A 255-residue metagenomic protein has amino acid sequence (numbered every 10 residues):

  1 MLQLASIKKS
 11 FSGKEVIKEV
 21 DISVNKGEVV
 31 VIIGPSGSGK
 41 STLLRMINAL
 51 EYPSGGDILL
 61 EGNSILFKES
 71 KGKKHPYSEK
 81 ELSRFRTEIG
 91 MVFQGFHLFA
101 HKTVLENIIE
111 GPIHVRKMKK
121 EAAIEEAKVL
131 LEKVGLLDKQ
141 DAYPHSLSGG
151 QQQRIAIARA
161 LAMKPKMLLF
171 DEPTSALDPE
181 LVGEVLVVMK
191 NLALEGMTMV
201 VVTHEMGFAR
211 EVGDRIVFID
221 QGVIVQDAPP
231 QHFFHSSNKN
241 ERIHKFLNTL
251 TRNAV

Functional and structural regions predicted by a protein language model:
G56-S70: Conserved ABC transporter NBD signature motif
Y143-L147, Q151: Conserved ABC ATPase signature
A162-K166: A short, proline-enriched helix->beta-strand linker immediately N-terminal to the Walker B motif in ABC-type P-loop
L168-D171: Catalytic Walker B motif of ABC-type/P-loop ATPase nucleotide-binding domains
A209-E211: A short, surface-exposed alpha-helical micro-motif characterized by mixed small hydrophobic and charged/polar residues
Q231-V255: C-terminal boundary and immediately downstream tail of ABC-type ATPase nucleotide-binding domains
